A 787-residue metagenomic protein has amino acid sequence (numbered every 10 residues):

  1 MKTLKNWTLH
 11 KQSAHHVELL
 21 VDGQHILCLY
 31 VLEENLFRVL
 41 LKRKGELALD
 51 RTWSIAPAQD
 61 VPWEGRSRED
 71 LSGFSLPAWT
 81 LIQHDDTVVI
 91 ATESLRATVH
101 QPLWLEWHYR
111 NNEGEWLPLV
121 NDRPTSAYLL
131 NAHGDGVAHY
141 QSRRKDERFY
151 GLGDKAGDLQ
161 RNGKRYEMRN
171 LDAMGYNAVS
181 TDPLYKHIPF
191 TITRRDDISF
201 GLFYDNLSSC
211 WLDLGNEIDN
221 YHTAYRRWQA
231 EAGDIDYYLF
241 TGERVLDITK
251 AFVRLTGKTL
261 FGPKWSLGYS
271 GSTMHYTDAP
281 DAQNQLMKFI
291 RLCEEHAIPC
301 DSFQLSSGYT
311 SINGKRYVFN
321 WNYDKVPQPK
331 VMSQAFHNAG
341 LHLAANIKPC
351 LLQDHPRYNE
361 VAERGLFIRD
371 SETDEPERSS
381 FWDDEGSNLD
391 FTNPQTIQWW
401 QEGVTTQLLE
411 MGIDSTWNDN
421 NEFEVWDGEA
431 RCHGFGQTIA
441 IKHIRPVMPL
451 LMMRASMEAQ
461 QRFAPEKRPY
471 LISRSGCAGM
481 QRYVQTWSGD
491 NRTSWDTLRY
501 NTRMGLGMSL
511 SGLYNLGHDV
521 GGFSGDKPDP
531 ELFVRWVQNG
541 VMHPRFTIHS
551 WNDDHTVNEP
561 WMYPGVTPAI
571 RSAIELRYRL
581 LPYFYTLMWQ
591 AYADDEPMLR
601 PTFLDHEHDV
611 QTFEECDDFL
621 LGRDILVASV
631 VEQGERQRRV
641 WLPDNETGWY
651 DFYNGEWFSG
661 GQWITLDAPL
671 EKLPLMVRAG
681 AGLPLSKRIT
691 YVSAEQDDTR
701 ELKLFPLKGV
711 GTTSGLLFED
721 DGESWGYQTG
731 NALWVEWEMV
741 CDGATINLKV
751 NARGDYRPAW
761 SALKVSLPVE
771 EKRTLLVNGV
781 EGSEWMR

Functional and structural regions predicted by a protein language model:
M1-S266, S272-M274, D278-R291, L305 (+7 more regions): N-terminal accessory segment at the very beginning of proteins
D22, P183-L184, W228-A230, V245 (+22 more regions): Active-site-proximal structural scaffolding
G23, Q83-D86, A91-E93, Q101 (+13 more regions): Short, well-ordered loop/turn elements at secondary-structure boundaries
L29, F190, C293, F336 (+4 more regions): Conserved, mostly hydrophobic/aromatic
P62-G65, S302-I570, D605-E607: Aromatic- and carboxylate-enriched substrate-binding clefts and catalytic-loop regions of carbohydrate-active enzymes
P102, P183-Y185, A232-D234, K264 (+7 more regions): Short, solvent-exposed loop/turn segments at the edges of secondary structure
G257-L260, E294-A297, G505-G507: Acidic (Asp/Glu)-rich catalytic clusters
E458-P469, G476-W487, N501, M508-H518 (+2 more regions): Catalytic core of carbohydrate-active enzymes
